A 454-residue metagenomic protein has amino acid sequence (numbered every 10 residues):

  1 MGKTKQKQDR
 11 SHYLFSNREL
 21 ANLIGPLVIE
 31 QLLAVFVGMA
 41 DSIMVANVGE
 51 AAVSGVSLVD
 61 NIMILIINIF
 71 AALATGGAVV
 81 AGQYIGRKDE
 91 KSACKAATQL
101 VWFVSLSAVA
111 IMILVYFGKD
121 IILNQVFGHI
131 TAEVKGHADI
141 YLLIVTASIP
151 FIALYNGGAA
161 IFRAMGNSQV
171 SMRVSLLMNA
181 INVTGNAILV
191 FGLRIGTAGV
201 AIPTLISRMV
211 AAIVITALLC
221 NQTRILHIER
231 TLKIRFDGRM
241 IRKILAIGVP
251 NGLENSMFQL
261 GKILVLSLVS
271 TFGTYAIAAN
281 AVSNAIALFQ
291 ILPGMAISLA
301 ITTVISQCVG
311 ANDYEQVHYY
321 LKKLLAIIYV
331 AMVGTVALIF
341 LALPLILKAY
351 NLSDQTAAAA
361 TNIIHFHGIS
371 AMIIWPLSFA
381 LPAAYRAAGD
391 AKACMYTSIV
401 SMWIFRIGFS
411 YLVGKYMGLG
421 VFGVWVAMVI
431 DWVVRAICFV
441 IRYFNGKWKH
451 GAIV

Functional and structural regions predicted by a protein language model:
M1-L27, A81-S148, G192-V249, I305-A371 (+1 more regions): Short alpha-helical transmembrane segments in multi-pass integral membrane proteins
H12-I43, N47-V48, I64-G76, A108-M112 (+4 more regions): N-terminal transmembrane alpha-helices
N22, V45-I64, A132-H137, T197-A198 (+6 more regions): Interfacial/gating helices of multi-pass transporter permease domains
N22-D41, I144, M178, S207-A211 (+3 more regions): Transmembrane helical elements of multi-pass membrane transporters/channels
Q31-V35, N68, A108, M112 (+10 more regions): Residue-level hotspots within the lipid-embedded alpha helices of multi-pass solute transporters
L32, F36-S54, L123-A132, I188-I195 (+5 more regions): Helix-terminus/linker motif at the lipid-water interface of multi-pass membrane proteins
V53-I113, I152-S171, L266, I277-L343 (+1 more regions): Small-residue-rich hydrophobic transmembrane alpha-helices
A74, I144-R163, S171-N182, V200-I215 (+5 more regions): Short runs within selected transmembrane alpha-helices of multi-pass transporters and secretion channels
